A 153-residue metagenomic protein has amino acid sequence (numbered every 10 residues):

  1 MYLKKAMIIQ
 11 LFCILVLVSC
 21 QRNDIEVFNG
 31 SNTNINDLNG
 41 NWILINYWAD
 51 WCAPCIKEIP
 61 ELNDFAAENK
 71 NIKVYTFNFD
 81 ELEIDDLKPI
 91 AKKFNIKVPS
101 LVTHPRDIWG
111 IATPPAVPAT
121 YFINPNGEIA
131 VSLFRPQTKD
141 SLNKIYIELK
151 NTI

Functional and structural regions predicted by a protein language model:
M1-V18: Sec-dependent bacterial lipoprotein signal peptides
V18-D37, V98-S100: N-terminal "domain-start" segment that seeds a small globular fold
N36-I56: Short active-site neighborhood of thiol/selenol oxidoreductases, capturing the structured segment around
N39-N41, N71, I96-K97: Active-site acidic short loop of glycosyltransferases
L44-I45, V74, T120: Hydrophobic beta-strand anchors of alpha/beta hydrolase catalytic cores
I56-F94, P105-G110: Structural microenvironment flanking redox-active thiols in thiol-disulfide oxidoreductases
K92-I96, T103-E148: Thiol/disulfide oxidoreductase modules built on the thioredoxin-like
